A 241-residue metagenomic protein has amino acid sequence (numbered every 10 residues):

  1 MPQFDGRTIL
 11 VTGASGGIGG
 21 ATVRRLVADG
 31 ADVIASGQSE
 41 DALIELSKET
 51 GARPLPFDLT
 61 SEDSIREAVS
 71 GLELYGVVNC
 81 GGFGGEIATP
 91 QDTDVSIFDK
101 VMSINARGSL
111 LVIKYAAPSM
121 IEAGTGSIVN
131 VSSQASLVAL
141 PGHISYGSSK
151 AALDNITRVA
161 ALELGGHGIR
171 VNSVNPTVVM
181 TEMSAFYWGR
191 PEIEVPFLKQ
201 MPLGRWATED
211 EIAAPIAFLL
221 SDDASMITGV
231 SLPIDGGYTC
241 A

Functional and structural regions predicted by a protein language model:
S15-G16: Conserved glycine-rich cofactor-binding loop
I87, V138, A217, T228-A241: Short C-terminal tail/terminal secondary-structure segment of NAD(P)H-dependent dehydrogenase/reductase domains
A88-P90, D94-K100, F197: Substrate-binding pocket helix/loop in short-chain dehydrogenase/reductase
I113, S149, T157: Active-site helix of classical SDR
P118, L162-G166, S225: Alpha-helical segment proximal to the catalytic Tyr-Lys
S133: Residue(s) in the substrate-gating loop at a strand-loop-helix junction that position the organic substrate next
S173-P176, E192-I227, I234-G236: C-terminal helical subdomain
